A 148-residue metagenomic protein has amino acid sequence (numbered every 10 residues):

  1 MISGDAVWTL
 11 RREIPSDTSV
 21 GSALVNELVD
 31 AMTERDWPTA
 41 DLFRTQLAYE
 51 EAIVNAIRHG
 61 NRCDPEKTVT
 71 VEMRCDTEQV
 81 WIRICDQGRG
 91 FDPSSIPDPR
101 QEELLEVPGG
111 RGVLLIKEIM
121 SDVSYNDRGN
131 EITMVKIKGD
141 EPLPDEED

Functional and structural regions predicted by a protein language model:
M1-R11, I57-D148: Conserved beta-strand-loop-beta-strand hairpin that lines the nucleotide-binding pocket of ATP/GTP-utilizing enzymes
L10-N26: STAS-typified acidic loop motif
S16, W37-A40, D64, C75: Structural signature of the histidine kinase catalytic ATP-binding subdomain
S16-S19, A40, V107, R111: Short, surface-exposed alpha-helical recognition segments that flank or form part of ligand/macromolecule-binding
G21-S22, L42, Q46, E66 (+1 more regions): Short, structured helix-loop boundary elements
A23, R44-L47, Q79, E118: Alpha-helical macromolecular-interaction surfaces
L28-E50, L105-E106: Conserved short strand/loop->alpha-helix "switch" segment adjacent to the catalytic nucleotide/phosphoryl-transfer site
E50, V54, R58: Short alpha-helix lining the ATP-binding pocket of the histidine-kinase-like ATPase
